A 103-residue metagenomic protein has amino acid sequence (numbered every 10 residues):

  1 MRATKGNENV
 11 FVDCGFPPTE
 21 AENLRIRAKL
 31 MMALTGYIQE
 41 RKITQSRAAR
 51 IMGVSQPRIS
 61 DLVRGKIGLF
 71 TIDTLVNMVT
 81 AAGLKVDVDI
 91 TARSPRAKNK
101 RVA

Functional and structural regions predicted by a protein language model:
M1-M32, R93-R101: N-terminal flexible/basic segments that precede or flank functional cores
L34, Q45, L75: Generic structural marker for isolated residues within well-ordered, non-membrane alpha-helices of soluble domains
R41-S60: Short alpha-helical DNA-recognition segment
V63, I90: DNA major-groove recognition helix of helix-turn-helix
K66-T71: Short, solvent-exposed alpha-helical "recognition" segments
I72-V88: DNA major-groove recognition helix of helix-turn-helix/homeodomain DNA-binding modules
